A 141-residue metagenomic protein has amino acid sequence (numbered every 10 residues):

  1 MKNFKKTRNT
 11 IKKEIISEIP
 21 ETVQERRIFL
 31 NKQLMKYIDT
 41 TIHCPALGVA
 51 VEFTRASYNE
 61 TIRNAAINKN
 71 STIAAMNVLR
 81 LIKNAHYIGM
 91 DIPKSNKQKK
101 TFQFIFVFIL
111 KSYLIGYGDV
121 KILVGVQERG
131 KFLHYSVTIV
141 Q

Functional and structural regions predicted by a protein language model:
M1-Q141: Ribonuclease/tRNase effector modules and their secretory precursors
